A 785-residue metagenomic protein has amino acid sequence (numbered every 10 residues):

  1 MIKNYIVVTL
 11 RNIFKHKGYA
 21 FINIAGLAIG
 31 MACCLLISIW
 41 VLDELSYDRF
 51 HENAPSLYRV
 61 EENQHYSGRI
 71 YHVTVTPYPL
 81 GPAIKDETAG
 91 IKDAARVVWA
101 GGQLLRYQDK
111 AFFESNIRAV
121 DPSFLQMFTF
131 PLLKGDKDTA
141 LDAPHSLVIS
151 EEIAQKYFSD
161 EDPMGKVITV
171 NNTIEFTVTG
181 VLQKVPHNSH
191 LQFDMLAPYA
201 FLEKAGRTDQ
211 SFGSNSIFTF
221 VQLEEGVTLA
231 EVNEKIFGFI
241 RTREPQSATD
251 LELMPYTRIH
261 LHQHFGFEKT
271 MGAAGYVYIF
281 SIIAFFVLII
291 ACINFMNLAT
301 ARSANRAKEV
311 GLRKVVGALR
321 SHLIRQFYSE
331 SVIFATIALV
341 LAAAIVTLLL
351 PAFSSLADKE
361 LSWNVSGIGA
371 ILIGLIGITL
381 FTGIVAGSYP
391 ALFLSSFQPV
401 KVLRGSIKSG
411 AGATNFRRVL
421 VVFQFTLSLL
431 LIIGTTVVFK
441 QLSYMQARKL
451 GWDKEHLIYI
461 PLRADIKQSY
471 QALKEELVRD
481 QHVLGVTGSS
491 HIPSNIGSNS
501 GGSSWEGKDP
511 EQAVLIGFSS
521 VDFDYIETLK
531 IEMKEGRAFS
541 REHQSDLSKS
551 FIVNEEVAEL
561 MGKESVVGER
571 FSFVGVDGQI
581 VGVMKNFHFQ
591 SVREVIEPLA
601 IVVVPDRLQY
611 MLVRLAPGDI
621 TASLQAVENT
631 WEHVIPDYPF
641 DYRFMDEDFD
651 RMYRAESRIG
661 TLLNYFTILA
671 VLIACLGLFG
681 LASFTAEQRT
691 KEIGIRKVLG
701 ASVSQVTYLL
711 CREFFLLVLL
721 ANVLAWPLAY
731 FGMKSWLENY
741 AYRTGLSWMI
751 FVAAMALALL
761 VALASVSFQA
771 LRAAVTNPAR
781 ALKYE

Functional and structural regions predicted by a protein language model:
I2-R11, K15, H51, G213 (+11 more regions): Membrane-helix entry/capping segments
I6-I22, G26, A291-F334, S396-I407 (+3 more regions): Intracellular coupling helices
K15-V41, A273-K308, A335-T336, F416-Q441 (+3 more regions): Hydrophobic alpha-helical transmembrane segments of multi-pass inner-membrane transport and secretion
I29-Y58, L349-D358, L427-E455, S735-R743: Alpha-helical transmembrane segments
A32, L36, R241, E252 (+3 more regions): Small-residue-rich transmembrane alpha-helices
L42-N63, A89, P131, S189-Q192 (+8 more regions): Membrane-proximal juxtamembrane linkers immediately C-terminal to transmembrane helices
E44, N53, Y58-N116, S123 (+4 more regions): Hydrophobic, regular-secondary-structure patches
R118-K134, H145-G275, A472-A655: Mid-to-C-terminal secondary-structure elements that act as membrane-proximal/extracytoplasmic interface segments
